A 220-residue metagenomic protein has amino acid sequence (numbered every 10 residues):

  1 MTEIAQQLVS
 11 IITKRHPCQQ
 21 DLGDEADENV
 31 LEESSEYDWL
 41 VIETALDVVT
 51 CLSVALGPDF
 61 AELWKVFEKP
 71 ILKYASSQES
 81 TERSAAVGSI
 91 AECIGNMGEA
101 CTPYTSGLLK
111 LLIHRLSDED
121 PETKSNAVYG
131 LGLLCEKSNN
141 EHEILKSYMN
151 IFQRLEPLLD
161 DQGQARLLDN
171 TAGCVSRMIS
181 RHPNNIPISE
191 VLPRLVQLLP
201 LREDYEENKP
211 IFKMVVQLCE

Functional and structural regions predicted by a protein language model:
M1-E220: Karyopherin-beta/Importin-beta family HEAT-repeat alpha-solenoid scaffold
